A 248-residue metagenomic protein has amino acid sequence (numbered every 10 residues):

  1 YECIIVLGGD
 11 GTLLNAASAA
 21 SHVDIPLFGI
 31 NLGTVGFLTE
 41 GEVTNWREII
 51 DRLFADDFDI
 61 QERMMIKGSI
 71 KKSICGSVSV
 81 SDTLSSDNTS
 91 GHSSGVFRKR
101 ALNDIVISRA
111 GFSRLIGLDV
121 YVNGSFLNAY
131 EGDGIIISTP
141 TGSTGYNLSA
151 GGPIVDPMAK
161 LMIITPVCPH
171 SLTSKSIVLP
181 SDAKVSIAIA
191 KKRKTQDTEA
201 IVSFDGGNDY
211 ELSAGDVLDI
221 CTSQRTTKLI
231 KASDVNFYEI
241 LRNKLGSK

Functional and structural regions predicted by a protein language model:
E2-C3: Structural motif
G11-A17, T144-S149: Short glycine/serine/threonine-rich phosphate/pyrophosphate-binding segments that cradle anionic phosphate groups
N15, A19-G33, F37: Gly/Ser-rich helix-loop-strand patches that form or flank binding pockets for ribonucleotide-derived cofactors
A20-I25, V43-I49, G151-K160: A glycine- and small-aliphatic-rich helix-loop capping segment at beta-alpha/alpha-beta transitions that lines
F37-D133: Catalytic core of DAGKc-family lipid kinases
K99, I107, F112, N123-F126 (+1 more regions): ATP/nucleoside-binding phosphotransfer catalytic cores, i.e., glycine-rich phosphate-binding loops
V120, G142, V202: Short aromatic-centered micro-motifs
S125-G132, I137-T173: Gly/Ser/Thr-rich active-site loops/lids in small-molecule metabolic enzymes that frequently grip phosphoryl groups
